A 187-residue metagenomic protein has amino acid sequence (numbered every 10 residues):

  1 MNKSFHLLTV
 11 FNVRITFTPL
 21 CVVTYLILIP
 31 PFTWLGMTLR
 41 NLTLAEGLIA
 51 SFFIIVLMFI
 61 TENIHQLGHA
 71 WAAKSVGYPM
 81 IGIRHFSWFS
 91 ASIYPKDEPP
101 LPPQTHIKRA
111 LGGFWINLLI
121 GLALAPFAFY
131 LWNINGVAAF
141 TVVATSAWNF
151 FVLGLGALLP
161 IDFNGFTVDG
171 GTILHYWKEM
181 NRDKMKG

Functional and structural regions predicted by a protein language model:
M1-G187: Hydrophobic transmembrane alpha-helices and their immediate loop junctions in multi-pass integral membrane proteins
